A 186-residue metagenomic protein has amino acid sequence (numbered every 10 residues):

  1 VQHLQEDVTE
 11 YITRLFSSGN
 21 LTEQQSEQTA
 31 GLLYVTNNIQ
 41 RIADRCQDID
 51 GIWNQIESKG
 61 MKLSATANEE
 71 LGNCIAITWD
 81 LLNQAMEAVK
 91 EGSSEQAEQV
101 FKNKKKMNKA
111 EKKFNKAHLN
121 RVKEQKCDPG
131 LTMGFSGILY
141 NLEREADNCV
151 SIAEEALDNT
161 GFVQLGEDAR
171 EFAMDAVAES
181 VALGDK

Functional and structural regions predicted by a protein language model:
V1-K186: Cytosolic, long alpha-helical scaffolding segments
